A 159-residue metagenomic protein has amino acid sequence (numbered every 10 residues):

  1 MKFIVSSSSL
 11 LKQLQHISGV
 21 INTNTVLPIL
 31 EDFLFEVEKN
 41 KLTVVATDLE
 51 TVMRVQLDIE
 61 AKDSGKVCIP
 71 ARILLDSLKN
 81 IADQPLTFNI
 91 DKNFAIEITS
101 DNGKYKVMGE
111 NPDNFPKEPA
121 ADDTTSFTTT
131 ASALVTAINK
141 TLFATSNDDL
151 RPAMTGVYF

Functional and structural regions predicted by a protein language model:
M1-F159: Structural preference for solvent-exposed beta-strand-turn elements and adjacent flexible terminal/loop segments within
